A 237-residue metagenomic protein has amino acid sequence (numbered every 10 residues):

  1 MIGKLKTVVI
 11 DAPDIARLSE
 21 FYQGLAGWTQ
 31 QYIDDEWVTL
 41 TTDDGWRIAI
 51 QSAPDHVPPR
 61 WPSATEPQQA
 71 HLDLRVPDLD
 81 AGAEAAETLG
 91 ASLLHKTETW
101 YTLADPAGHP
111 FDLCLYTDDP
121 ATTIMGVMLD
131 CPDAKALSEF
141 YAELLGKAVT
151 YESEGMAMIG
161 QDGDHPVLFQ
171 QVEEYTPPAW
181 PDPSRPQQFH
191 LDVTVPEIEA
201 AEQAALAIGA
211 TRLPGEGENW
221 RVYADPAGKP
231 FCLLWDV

Functional and structural regions predicted by a protein language model:
M1-P54, A81-G82, T88-T102, L129-V167 (+4 more regions): Core segments of cupin and vicinal oxygen chelate
K4-P13, T39, W46, P59-D80 (+4 more regions): Vicinal oxygen chelate
D44, D105-A107, D225-A227: Residue-level recognition of short loop/turn positions
P77, S92, H109, K229: Conserved Rossmann-like nucleotide-cofactor binding loop
T97-D118: Short, structured interface segments
D118, T122, E139: Glycine-rich adenosyl-nucleotide cofactor-binding module
